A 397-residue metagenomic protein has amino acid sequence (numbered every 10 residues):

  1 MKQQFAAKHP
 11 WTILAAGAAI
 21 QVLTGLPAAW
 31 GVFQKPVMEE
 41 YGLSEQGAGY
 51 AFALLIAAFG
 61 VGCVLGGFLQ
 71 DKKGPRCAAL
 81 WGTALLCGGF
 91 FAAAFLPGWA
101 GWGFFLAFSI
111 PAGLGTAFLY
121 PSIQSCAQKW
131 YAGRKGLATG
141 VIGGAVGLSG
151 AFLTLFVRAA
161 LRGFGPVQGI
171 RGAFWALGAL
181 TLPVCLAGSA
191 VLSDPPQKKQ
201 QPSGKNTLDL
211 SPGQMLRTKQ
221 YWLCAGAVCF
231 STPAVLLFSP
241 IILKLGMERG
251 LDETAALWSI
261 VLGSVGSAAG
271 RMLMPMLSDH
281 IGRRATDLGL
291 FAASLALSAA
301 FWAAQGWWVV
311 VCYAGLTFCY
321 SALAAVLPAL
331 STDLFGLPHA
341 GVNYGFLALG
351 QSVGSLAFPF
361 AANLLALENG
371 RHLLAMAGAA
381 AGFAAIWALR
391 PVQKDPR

Functional and structural regions predicted by a protein language model:
W30-V37, G213-M276: Extracytoplasmic gate region of multi-pass secondary transporters
G62-P75, R271-G282, A366: Helix-to-loop junctions at the C-terminal end of transmembrane segments in multipass secondary transporters
A84-G98, A293-Q305: C-terminal ends and interior cores of transmembrane alpha-helices in multi-pass membrane transporters/permeases
G101-F118, C229, W308-A322: Hydrophobic core of transmembrane alpha-helices in multi-pass small-molecule transporters, especially MFS/SLC-type
A117-Y131, A138, A322-F335: Intracellular juxtamembrane helix-capping segments at the cytosolic ends of symmetry-related transmembrane helices
V141, G150, L334-L367: A late C-terminal transmembrane helix in Major Facilitator Superfamily
A145-D194: Helix-loop-helix hairpin linking two adjacent transmembrane segments in secondary transporters
A234-L237, R249, A255-L330: C-terminal transmembrane helical hairpin of 12-TM major facilitator-type secondary transporters
